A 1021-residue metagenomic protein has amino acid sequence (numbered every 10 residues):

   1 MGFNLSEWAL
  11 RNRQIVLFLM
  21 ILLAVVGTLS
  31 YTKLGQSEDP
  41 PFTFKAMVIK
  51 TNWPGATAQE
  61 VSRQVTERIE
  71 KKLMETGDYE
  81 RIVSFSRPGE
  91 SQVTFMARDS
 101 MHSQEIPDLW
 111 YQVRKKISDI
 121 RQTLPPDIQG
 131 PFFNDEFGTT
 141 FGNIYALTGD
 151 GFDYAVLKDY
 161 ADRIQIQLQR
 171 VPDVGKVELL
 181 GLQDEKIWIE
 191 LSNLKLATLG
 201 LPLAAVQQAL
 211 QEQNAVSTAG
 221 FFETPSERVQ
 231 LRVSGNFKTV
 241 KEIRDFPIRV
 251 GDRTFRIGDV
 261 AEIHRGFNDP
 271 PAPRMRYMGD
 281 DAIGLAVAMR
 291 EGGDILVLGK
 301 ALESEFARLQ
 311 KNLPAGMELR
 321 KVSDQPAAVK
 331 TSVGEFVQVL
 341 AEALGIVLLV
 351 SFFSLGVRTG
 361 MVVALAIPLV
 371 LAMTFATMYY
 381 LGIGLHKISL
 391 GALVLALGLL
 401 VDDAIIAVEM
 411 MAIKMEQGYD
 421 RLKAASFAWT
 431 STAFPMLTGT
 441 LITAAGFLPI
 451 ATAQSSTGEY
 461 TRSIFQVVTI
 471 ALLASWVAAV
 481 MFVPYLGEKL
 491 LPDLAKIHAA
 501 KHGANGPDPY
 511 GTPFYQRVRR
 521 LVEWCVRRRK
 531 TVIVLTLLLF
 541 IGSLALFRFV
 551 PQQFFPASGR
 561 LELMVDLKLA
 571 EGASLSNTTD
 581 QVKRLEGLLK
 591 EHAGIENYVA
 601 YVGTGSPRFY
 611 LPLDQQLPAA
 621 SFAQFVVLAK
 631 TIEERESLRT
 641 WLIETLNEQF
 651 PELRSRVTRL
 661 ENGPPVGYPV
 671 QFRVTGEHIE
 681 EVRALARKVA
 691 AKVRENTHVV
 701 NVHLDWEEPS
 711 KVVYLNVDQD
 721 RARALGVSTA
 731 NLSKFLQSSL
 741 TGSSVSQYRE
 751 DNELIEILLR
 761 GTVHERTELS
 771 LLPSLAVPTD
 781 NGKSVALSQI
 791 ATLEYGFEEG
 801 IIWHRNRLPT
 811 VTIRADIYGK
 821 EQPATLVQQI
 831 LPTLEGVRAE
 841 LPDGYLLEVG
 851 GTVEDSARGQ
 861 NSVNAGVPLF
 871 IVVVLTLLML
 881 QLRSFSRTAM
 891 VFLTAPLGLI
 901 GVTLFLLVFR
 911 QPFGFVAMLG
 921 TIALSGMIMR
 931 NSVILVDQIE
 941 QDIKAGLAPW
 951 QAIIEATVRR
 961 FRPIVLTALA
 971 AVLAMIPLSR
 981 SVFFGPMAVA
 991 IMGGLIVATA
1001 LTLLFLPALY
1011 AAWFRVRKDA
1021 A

Functional and structural regions predicted by a protein language model:
G2-Q36, T432, G503-F555, E596 (+2 more regions): Signature of alpha-helical transmembrane segments and their immediate interfacial
L5, E60-D135, L194-A215, N236 (+2 more regions): Solvent-exposed, membrane-proximal periplasmic/extracellular interface segments of envelope transport and secretion
W8, D39, K50, R121 (+8 more regions): Extracytoplasmic/periplasmic membrane-proximal domains and adjacent transmembrane bundles of envelope biogenesis
Q14, L22-A56, Q104, S118-D127 (+6 more regions): Transmembrane helices with small-residue packing motifs
F18, T57-Q64, M101-Q112, G142-A146 (+19 more regions): Solvent-exposed, non-transmembrane alpha-helical starts
V26-K33, E318, G345-A412, V874-R960 (+4 more regions): Hydrophobic transmembrane alpha-helices and their membrane-interface caps in long multi-pass transport proteins
V322, V329, V333, V408 (+5 more regions): Helix-loop junctions and hydrophobic alpha-helical segments within the transmembrane domains of large membrane
L397-M411, T432-T452, E459-A504, F625 (+4 more regions): Transmembrane alpha-helices and their membrane-interface boundaries in multi-pass membrane transporters and channels
